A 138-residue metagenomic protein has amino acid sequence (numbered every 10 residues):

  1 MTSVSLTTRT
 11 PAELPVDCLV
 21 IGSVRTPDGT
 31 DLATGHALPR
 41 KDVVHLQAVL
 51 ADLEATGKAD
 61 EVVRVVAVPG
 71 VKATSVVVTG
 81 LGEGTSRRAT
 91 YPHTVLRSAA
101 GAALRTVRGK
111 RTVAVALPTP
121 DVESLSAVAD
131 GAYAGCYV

Functional and structural regions predicted by a protein language model:
M1-V138: Glycine-/small-residue-enriched capping loops at alpha/beta junctions
